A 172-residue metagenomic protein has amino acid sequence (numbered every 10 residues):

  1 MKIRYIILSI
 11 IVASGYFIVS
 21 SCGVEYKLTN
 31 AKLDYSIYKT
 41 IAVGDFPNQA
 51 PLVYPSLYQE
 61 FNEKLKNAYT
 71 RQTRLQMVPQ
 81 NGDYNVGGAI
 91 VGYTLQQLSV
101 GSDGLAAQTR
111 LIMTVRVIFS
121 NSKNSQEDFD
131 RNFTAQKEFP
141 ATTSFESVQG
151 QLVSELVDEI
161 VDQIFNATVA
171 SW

Functional and structural regions predicted by a protein language model:
M1-C22: Sec-dependent bacterial lipoprotein signal peptides
A13, N48-Q49, S56-E63, D83-G92 (+1 more regions): N-terminal start-of-chain detector that recognizes signal peptides and the immediate post-cleavage beginning
I18-E63, N67, R74, P79 (+2 more regions): A structural "domain/chain start" motif
T29, R71-L75, D83-D128, N132 (+2 more regions): Surface-exposed short loop/turn segments
P47-Y54, T143-Q151: Second-shell loop/turn segments in exported
Q149-W172: Compositionally biased, intrinsically disordered linkers/stalks adjacent to structured regions
